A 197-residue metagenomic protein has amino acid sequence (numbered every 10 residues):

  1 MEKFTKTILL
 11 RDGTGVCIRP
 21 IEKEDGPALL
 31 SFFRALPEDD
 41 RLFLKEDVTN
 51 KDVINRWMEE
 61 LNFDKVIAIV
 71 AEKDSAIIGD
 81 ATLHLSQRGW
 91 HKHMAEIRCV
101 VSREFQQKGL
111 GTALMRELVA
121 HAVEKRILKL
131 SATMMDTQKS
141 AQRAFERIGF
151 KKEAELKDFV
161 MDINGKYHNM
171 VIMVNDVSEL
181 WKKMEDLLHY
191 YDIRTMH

Functional and structural regions predicted by a protein language model:
T14-V16, D74-D80, H168: Glycine-rich phosphate/pyrophosphate-binding loop shared by adenosine-nucleotide-utilizing enzymes
G15-A28: A short beta-loop-alpha structural element at the N-terminal edge of CoA-dependent acyl/N-acetyltransferase catalytic
G26, S31-K45: Helix-loop element at the rim of GNAT/NAT acetyltransferase active sites that forms part of the acceptor-substrate
E46-H93, R98, S102, D176-S178: Acetyl-CoA-dependent GNAT
F105, G109-E117: Conserved acetyl-CoA pyrophosphate-binding loop and the N-cap/start of the following alpha-helix in GNAT-like
M115, A122-M134, A144: Conserved GNAT acetyl-CoA-binding A-motif
S131-M134, E146, K151-H168: Conserved catalytic-core motifs of GNAT/GCN5-like acyltransferases
D158-H197: C-terminal "cap" of GNAT-fold acetyltransferases
